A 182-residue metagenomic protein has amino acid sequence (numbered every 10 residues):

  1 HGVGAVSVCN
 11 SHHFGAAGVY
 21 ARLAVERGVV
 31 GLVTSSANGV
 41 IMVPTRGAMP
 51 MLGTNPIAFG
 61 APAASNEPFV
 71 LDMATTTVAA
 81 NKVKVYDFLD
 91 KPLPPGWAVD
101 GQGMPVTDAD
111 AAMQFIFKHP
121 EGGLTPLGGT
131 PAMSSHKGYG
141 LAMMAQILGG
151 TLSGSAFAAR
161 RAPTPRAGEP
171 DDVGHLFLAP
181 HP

Functional and structural regions predicted by a protein language model:
H1-F69, M73-T75: A glycine-rich, acidic short-motif signal
G4-C9, P126-G128, F177-H181: Short glycine-rich or small-residue beta-strand-to-loop segments that form or flank ligand, phosphate, metal/Fe-S
S7, Y20, A109, G129 (+2 more regions): Metal- and O2-centered redox machinery and metal/ROS homeostasis
A17, K137-L141, D171: Hydrophobic alpha-helical segments and helix-packing faces
N38, T75-V78, P131, P182: Glycine-rich beta-alpha junction loops
I41-I116: Phosphate/diphosphate-binding glycine-rich loops and adjacent basic-rich segments that engage nucleotide
P92-F157: Secondary-shell segments that build the walls of catalytic and ion/ligand-binding clefts
I147, L152, F157-P182: Catalytic-core signal marking the mid-to-C-terminal active-site face
